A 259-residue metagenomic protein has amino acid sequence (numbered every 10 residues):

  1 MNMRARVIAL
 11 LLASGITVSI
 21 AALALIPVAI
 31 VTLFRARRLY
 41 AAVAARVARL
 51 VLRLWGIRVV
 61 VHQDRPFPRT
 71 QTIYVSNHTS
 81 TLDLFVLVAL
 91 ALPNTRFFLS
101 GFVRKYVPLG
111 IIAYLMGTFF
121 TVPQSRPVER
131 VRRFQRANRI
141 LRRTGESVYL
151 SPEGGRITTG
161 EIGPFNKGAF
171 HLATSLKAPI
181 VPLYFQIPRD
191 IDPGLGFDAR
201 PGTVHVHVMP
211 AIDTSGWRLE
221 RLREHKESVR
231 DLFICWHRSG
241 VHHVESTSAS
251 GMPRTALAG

Functional and structural regions predicted by a protein language model:
M1-S76, A258: Membrane-proximal helical "anchor" segments flanking the first transmembrane region of inner-membrane enzymes
R4, V131-G259: Non-catalytic C-terminal accessory region of glycerolipid acyltransferases and related lyso-lipid remodeling enzymes
A21-Y40, L54, P68-S125: Catalytic core of membrane glycerolipid acyltransferases/transacylases, capturing the structured, soluble-facing
V47, D83-V86, L99, P108 (+3 more regions): Hydrophobic alpha-helical segments typical of transmembrane helices and their membrane-interface/capping positions
R53-H62, R130-R132, P188-I191: Short gly/ser/thr-rich secondary-structure transition/capping motifs
L54-G56, L92, A113-L115, R143 (+2 more regions): Short, well-ordered coil/turn elements that cap or connect secondary structure elements
